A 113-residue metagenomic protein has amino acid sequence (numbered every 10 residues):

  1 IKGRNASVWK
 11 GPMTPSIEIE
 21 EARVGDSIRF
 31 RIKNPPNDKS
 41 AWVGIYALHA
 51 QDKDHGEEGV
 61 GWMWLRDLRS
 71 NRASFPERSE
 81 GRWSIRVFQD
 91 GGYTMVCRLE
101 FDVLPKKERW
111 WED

Functional and structural regions predicted by a protein language model:
I1-D113: Extended, solvent-exposed regions of the mature portions of secreted/cell-surface glycoproteins
